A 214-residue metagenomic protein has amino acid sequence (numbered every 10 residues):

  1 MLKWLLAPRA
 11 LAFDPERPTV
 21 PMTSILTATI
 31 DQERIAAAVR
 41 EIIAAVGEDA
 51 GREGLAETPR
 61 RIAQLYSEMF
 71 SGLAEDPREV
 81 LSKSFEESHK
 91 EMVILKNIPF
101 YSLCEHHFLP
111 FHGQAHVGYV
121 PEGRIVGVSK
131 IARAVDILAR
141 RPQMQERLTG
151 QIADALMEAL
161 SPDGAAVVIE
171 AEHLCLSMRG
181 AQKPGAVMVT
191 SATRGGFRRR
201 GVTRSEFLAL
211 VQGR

Functional and structural regions predicted by a protein language model:
L2-L5, F13-R214: A domain-level signal for the structural core that forms small-molecule/cofactor-binding pockets and catalytic centers
